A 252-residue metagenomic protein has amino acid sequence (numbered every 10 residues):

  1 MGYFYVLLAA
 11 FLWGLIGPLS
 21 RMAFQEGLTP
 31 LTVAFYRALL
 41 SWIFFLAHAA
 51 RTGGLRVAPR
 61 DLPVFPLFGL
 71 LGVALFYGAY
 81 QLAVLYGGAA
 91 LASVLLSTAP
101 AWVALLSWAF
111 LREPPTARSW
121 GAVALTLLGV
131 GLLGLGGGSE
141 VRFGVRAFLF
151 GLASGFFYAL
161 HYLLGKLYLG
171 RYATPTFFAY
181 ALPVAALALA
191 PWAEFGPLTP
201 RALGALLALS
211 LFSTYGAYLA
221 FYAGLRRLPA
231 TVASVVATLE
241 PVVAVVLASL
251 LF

Functional and structural regions predicted by a protein language model:
M1-Y36, E140-L167, G204: Glycine-/small-residue-enriched transmembrane alpha-helix faces in small-molecule transporters and effluxers
V6-L7, R60-G69, P115-L127, A147-F148 (+1 more regions): Cytoplasmic-side transmembrane-helix entry/capping segments in multi-pass membrane proteins
A10, F35-Y36, V73, Y77 (+3 more regions): Helix-helix packing/entry segments at the starts of transmembrane helices
L12, G17, L46-L91, L96 (+3 more regions): Specific transmembrane alpha-helical segments of multi-pass solute transporters/efflux pumps, especially DMT/EamA
Q25-L75, W102-L106, L125, F157-L164 (+2 more regions): Transmembrane alpha-helices of multi-pass small-molecule transport proteins
L28-S41, L82-A99, G144-F156, R201-T214: Structural signature of hydrophobic alpha-helical transmembrane segments
L28-T29, G88, L111-T116, A173-T174 (+1 more regions): A helix-boundary/kink motif common to multi-pass secondary transporters, especially Major Facilitator Superfamily
F45, L106, P115-G137, P183-V184 (+3 more regions): Hydrophobic transmembrane alpha-helices of multi-pass small-molecule transport proteins
